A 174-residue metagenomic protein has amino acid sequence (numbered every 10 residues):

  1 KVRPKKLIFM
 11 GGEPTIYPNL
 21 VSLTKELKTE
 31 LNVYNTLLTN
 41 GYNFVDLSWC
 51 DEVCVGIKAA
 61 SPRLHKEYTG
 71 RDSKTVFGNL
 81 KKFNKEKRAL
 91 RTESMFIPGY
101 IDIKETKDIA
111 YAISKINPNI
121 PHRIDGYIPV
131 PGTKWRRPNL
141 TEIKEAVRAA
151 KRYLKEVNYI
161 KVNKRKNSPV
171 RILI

Functional and structural regions predicted by a protein language model:
V2-R137: Conserved AdoMet/S-adenosylmethionine-binding subsite of the radical SAM
L140-I174: A C-terminal junction/extension of Radical SAM enzymes
